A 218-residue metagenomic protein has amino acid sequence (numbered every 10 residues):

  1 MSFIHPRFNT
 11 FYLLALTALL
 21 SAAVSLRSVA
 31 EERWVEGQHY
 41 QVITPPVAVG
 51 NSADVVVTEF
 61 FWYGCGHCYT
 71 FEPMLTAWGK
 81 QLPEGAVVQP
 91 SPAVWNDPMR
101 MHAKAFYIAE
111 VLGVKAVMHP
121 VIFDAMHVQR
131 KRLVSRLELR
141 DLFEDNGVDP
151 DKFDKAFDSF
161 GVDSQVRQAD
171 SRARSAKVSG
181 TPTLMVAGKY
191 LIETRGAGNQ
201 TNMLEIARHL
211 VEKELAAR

Functional and structural regions predicted by a protein language model:
S2-D97, E212-R218: Extracytoplasmic thiol/disulfide redox context detector
E31, D145-R218: C-terminal cap of thioredoxin/glutaredoxin-like
E31-I43, K131, R136, N202 (+1 more regions): Periplasmic c-type cytochrome electron-transfer domains
Y63-H67, V94-P98, D124-Q129, S159-V162 (+1 more regions): Solvent-exposed loop/turn segments at secondary-structure junctions within structured extracellular/periplasmic domains
G64, L75, G79-L82, A109-G113 (+6 more regions): Sec/Tat-exported extracytoplasmic proteins
Y69-E72, M99-A103, A197-Q200: Conserved strand-to-helix beginnings and helix N-cap segments that scaffold or border functional pockets
E72-G79, H102-F106, H119, R136 (+4 more regions): Extracytoplasmic/secreted envelope proteins and their assembly/folding machinery, especially bacterial periplasmic
Q81-L112, A116-E144: Structural microenvironment flanking redox-active thiols in thiol-disulfide oxidoreductases
